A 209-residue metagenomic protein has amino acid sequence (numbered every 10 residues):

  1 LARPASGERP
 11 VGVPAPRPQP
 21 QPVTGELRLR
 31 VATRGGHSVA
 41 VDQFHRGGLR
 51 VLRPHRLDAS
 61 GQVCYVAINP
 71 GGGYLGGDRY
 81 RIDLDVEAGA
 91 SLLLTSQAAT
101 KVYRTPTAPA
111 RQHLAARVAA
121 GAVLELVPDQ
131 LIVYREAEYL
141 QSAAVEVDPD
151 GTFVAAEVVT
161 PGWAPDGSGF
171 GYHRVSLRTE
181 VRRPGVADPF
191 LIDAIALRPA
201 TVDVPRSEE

Functional and structural regions predicted by a protein language model:
A2-Q130, R135, S142: N-terminal, charged/glycine-rich beta-strand/loop interface patches
Y139-L140, V175: Short, surface-exposed coil-to-beta transition loops
E146-D148, T152-A156, P161-V202: A contiguous pocket-lining binding segment that forms or flanks enzyme active sites
P205-R206: A short, hydrophobic/aromatic-rich structural module that often spans a beta strand with its adjoining loop
E209: Conserved small/polar residues in nucleotide/adenosyl-binding loops
